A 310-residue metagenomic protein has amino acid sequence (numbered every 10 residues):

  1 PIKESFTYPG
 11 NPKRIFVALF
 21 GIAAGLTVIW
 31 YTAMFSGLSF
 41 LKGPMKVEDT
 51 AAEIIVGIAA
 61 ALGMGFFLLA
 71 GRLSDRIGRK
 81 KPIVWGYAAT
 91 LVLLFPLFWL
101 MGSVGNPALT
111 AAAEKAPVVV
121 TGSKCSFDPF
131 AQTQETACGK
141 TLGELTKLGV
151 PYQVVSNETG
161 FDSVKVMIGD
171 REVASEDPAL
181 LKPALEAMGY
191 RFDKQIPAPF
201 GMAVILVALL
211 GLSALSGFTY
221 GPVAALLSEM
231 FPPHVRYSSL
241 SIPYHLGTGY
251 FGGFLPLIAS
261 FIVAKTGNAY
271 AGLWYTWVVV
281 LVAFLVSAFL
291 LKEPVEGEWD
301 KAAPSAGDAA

Functional and structural regions predicted by a protein language model:
N11-L62, F98, S123-V155, F161-G169 (+4 more regions): Extracytoplasmic gate region of multi-pass secondary transporters
K42, L73-S74, G105, I258-G267: Interfacial helix-cap and linker-helix signal at transmembrane-aqueous boundaries of multi-pass secondary transporters
E48, L181, L185-F200, V263-V278: A membrane-interface helix-boundary motif in multi-pass transporters
R76-Y87: Cytoplasmic membrane-interface "Motif A"-like loop-to-helix N-cap segments of 12-TM Major Facilitator Superfamily
Y87, L91-A208, S305-A310: Disordered extramembrane loops and terminal tails of multipass alpha-helical membrane proteins
L97-V104, V278-S305: Multi-pass alpha-helical transporter architecture, strongest for 12-TM Major Facilitator/SLC carriers used
F218-F231: Intracellular juxtamembrane helix-capping segments at the cytosolic ends of symmetry-related transmembrane helices
S228, H234-K265: A late C-terminal transmembrane helix in Major Facilitator Superfamily
